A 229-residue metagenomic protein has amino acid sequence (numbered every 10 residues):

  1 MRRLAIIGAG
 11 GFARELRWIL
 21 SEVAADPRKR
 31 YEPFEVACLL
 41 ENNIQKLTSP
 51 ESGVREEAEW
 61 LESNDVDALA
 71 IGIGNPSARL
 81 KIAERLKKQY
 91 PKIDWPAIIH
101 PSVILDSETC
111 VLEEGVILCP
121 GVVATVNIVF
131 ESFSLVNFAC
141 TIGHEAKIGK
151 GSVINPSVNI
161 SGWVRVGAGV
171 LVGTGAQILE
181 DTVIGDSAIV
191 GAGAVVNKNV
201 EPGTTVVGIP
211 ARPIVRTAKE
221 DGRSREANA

Functional and structural regions predicted by a protein language model:
R2-L4, V36, V66-A70, D186: Short active-site oxyanion
R2-S21: Glycine-rich adenosine-cofactor-binding loop
F12, Q45, R212: Conserved Rossmann-like nucleotide-cofactor binding loop
V23-L47: NAD(P)-binding Rossmann-fold cofactor-contacting core
I44-I104: Phosphate-bearing ligand-interacting subdomains that bind or position ATP/ADP/UDP/GDP/NAD(P) or nucleotide-linked
A97-I214: Structural signal for interior beta-strand "rungs" in well-ordered beta-sheet cores of soluble enzyme domains
V207-A229: …primarily DNA-binding HTH/wHTH and HhH modules…
